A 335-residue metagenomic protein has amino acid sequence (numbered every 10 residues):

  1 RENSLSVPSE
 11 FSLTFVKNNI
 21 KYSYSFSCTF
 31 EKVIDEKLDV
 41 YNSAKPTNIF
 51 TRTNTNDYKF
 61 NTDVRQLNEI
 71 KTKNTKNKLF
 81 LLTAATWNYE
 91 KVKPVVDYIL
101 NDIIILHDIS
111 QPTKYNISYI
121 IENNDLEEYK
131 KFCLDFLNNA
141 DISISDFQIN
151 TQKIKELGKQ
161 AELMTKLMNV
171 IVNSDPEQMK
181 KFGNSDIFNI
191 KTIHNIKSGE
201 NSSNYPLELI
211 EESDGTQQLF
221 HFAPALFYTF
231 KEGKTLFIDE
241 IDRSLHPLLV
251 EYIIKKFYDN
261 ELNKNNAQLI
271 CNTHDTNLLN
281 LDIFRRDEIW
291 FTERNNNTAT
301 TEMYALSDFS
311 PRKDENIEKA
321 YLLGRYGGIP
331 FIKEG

Functional and structural regions predicted by a protein language model:
S4-F26: Conserved amphipathic alpha-helical "coupling/scaffold" segments that transmit conformational changes between domains
L5-S6, K17-N19, F227-F230, D259-N265 (+1 more regions): Conserved catalytic network of the ASCE P-loop NTPase/AAA+ motor domain
N19-T165: Electropositive, glycine-dotted interaction segments that contact anionic polymers or phosphate-rich ligands
K21-S23, K45-T47, S202-L207, T300: Short, mixed charged/polar active-site loops that provide acid/base catalysis or chelate metal/phosphate cofactors
K166-F227, I241-P247: Conserved ABC ATPase signature
Y205, K234-T235: The start of beta-strands in P-loop NTPase/AAA+ ATPase cores
L236-E240: Catalytic Walker B motif of ABC-type/P-loop ATPase nucleotide-binding domains
E251-G335: C-terminal lobe/lid and adjacent interdomain/linker elements of RecA-like ASCE P-loop ATPase modules
